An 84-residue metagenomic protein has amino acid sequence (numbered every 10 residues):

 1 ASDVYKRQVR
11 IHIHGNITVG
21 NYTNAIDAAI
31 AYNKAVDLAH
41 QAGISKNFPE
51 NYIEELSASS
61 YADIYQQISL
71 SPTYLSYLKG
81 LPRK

Functional and structural regions predicted by a protein language model:
A1-Y5: Short, small-residue-biased leader/transition segments that mark boundaries at the very start of proteins
R7-R10, R83: Arginine residue identity/basic-tract feature
V9, A25-V36: An aromatic-rich alpha-helical recognition segment common to small helix-rich domains
V9-I17: Active-site proximal helix-loop segment of RNase H-like, two-metal nucleases, encompassing DDE(D)
N16-I26: A short, exposed loop/beta-hairpin motif centered on an aromatic-Gly-Thr core
N24-D27, Y65-Q67: Generic signature of intrinsically disordered, low-complexity, basic-rich segments and short cationic peptides
A39-K84: Extended, polar beta-sheet/loop recognition surfaces of beta-rich domains that mediate binding to diverse ligands
